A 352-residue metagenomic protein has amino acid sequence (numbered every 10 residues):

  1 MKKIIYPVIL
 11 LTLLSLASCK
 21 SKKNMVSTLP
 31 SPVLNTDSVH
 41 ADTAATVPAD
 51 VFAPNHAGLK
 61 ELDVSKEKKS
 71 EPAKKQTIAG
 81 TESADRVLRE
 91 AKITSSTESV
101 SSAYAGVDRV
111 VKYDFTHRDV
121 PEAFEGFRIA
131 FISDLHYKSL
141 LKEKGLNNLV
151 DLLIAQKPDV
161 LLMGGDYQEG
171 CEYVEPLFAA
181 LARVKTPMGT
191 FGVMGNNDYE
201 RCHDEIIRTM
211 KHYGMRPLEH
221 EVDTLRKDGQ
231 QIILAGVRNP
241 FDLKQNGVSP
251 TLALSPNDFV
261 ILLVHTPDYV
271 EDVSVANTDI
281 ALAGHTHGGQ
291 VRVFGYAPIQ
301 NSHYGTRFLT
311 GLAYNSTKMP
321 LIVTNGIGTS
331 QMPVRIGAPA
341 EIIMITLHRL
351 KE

Functional and structural regions predicted by a protein language model:
K2-L10: Sec-dependent signal peptide recognition, specifically the positively charged N-region followed immediately by
Y6, C19-R128, S139: Acidic, histidine-bearing metal-coordination/catalytic regions of metal-dependent phosphoesterases
E90-K92, S96-S102, D114-T116, F178-L243 (+1 more regions): Extended active-site neighborhood of metal-dependent phosphoesterases/phosphodiesterases
G106-D108, V120-R208, Y213-R216: Membrane-embedded segments
D108, H117-A130, M215-R216, D223-G236 (+3 more regions): Beta-strand-turn-beta hairpins that frame and shape the catalytic cleft of phosphate-ester-processing enzymes
I132-S133, V160-D166, G189-N196, L218-E221 (+3 more regions): Active-site neighborhood of phospho(di)ester-bond hydrolases with catalytic His/Asp-centered motifs
A182, P267-T346, L350-E352: Conserved beta-sheet core of the metallophosphoesterase superfamily
